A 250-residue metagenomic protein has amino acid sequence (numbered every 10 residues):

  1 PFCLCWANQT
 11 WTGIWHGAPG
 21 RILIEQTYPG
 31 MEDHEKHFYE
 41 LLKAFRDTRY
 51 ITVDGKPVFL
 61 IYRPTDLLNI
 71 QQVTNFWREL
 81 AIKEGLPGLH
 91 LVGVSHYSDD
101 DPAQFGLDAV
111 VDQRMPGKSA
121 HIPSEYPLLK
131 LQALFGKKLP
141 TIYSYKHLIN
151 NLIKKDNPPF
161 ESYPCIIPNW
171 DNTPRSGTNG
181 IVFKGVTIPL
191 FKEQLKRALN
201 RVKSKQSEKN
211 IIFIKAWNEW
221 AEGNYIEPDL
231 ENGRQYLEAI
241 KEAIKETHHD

Functional and structural regions predicted by a protein language model:
P1-D250: Glycan-processing catalytic domains of CAZymes
